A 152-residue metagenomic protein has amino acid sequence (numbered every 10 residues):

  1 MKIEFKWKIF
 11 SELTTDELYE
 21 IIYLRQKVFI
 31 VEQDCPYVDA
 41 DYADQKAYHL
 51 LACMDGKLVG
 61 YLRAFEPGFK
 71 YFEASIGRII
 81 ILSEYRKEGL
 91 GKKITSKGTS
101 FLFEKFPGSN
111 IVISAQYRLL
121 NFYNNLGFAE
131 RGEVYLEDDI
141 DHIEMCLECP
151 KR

Functional and structural regions predicted by a protein language model:
M1-Y48, C53-K57: Short amphipathic alpha-helix that is part of the acyltransferase structural core
A40-Q45, G68, L136-D138: A short beta-turn/loop motif at secondary-structure boundaries
L51, K57-P67, S75, I80: Conserved beta-strand in the GNAT
P67-I76, R86, K105-S109, D139-D141: A conserved beta-turn-beta hairpin within the catalytic core of GNAT-like acetyltransferases that forms part
I81, K87-S100: Conserved acetyl-CoA-binding loop-helix of GNAT-fold acetyltransferases
T95, L102-Q116: Conserved GNAT acetyl-CoA-binding A-motif
V112-S114, N124, A129-E144: Conserved catalytic-core motifs of GNAT/GCN5-like acyltransferases
